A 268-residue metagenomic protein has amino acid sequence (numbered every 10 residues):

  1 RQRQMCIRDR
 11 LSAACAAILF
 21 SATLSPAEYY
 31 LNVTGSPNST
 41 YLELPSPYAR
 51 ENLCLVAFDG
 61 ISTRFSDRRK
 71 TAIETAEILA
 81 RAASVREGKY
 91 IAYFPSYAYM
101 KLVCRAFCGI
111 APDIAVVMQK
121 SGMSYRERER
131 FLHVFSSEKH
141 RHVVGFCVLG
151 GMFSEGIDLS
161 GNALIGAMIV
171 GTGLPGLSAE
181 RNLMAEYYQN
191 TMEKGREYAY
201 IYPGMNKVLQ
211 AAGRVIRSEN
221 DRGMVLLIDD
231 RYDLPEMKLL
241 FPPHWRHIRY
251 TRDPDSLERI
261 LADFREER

Functional and structural regions predicted by a protein language model:
R1-Q4, R8-R268: ASCE RecA-like P-loop NTPase motor cores that couple ATP hydrolysis to mechanical translocation on nucleic acids
